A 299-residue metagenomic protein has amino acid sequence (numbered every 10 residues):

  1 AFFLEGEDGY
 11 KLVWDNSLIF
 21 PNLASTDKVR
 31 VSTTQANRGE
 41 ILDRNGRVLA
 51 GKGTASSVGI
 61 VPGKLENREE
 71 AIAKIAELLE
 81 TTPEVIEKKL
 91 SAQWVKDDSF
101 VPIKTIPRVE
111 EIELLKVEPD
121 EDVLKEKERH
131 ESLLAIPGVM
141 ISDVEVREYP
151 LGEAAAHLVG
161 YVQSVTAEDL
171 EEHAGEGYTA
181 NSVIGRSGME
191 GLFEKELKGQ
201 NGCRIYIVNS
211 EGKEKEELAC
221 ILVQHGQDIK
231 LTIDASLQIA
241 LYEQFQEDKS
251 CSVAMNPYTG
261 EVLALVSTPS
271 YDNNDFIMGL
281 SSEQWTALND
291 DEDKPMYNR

Functional and structural regions predicted by a protein language model:
A1-C251, S270-R299: Extracytoplasmic/periplasmic proteins that interact with beta-lactams or build/remodel peptidoglycan
G51, A264-L265: Short glycine-/small-residue motifs
S252-P257: Short hydrophobic alpha-helical segments used for membrane anchoring or interfacial signaling
